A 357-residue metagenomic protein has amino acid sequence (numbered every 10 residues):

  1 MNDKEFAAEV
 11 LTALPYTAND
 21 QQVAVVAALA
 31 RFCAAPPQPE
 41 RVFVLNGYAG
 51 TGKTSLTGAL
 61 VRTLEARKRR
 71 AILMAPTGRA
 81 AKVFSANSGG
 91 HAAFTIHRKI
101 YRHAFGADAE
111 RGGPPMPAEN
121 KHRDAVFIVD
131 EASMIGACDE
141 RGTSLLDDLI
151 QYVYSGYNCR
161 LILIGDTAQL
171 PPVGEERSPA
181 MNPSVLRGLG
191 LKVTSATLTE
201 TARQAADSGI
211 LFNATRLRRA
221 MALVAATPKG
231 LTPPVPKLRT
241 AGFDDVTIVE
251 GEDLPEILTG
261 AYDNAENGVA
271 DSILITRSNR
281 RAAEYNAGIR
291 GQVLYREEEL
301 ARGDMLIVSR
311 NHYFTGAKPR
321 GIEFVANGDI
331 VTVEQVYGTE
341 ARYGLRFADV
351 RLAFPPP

Functional and structural regions predicted by a protein language model:
N2-Y16, N46: Conserved adenine-nucleotide phosphate-binding loops and their immediately adjacent elements
D3-F6, V25, L29, Q38-E40 (+4 more regions): Conserved helicase motor core of P-loop NTPases
V10-L29: N-terminal pre-Walker A segment at the start of P-loop NTPase domains
L14-P15, L73, E297, I322: Short basic coil micro-motifs at the edges of alpha-helical modules that engage polyanionic partners
A18, L73, L274: Conserved SAM-binding loop
Q21, R141, L145, V249-L254: Soluble or luminal CAZymes and related metallo-dependent hydrolases
Q22, T77, S278: Short, conserved phosphate/pyrophosphate- and ester-handling motifs at nucleotide-, phospho-/glycolipid
V26-A27, R31, P37-P236: ASCE P-loop NTPase helicase motor core
